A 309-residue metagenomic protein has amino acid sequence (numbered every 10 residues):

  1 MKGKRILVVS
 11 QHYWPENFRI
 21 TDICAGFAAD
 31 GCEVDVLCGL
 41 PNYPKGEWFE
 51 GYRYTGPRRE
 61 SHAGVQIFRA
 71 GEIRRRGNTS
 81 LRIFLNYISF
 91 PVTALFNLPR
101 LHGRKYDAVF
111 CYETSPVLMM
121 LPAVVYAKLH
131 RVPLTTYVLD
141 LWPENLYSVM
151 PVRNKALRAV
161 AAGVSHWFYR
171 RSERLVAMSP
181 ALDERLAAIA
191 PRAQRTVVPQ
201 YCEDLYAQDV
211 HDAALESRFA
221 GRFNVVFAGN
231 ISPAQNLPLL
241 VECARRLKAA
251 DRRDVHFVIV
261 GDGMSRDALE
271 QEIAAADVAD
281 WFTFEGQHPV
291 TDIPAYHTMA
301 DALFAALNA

Functional and structural regions predicted by a protein language model:
M1-E60: N-terminal subdomain of nucleotide-sugar transferases
N17, I83-L98, A108-L139, P143-N145: An aromatic- and histidine-rich active-site surface loop
L40, A181, V198-Y201, Q287: Carbohydrate-associated surface elements
L118, V125-H130, K155-L175: Membrane-proximal helix-turn-helix segments that form the acceptor-binding/catalytic region of lipid-linked
E173, H297-A309: Acidic donor-binding loop of glycosyltransferase active sites
A187, Y201-S217, G221, N236: Acidic anion/phosphate-binding donor-loop and adjacent secondary structure in glycosyltransferase catalytic cores
A214-Q235, L240-R245, V258: Conserved donor-binding/catalytic core segment of Leloir-type glycosyltransferases
V260, D267-P294, A302: Nucleotide-activated donor-binding/catalytic signature segment of Leloir-type glycosyltransferases, i.e., the conserved
